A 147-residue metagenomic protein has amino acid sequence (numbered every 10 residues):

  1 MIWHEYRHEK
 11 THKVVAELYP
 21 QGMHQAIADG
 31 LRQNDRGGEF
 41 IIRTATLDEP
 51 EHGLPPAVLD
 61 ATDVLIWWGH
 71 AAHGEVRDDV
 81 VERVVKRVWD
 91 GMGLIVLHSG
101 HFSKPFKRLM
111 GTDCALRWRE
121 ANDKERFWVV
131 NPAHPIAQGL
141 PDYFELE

Functional and structural regions predicted by a protein language model:
M1-T62: Aromatic-Pro/Gly-enriched surface loop or interdomain linker that acts as a lid/target-recognition segment
W3, V58-K104: Short alpha-beta junction capping motif
T11, V15, A72, K124: Conserved short-loop catalytic and cofactor-binding motifs
E17-P20, V81-V85, G111-D113: Glycine-rich, phosphate-binding/catalytic loops in enzymes
R32, W89, P141: Short conserved AdoMet
L97-E147: An acidic, glycine-rich "communication" segment
